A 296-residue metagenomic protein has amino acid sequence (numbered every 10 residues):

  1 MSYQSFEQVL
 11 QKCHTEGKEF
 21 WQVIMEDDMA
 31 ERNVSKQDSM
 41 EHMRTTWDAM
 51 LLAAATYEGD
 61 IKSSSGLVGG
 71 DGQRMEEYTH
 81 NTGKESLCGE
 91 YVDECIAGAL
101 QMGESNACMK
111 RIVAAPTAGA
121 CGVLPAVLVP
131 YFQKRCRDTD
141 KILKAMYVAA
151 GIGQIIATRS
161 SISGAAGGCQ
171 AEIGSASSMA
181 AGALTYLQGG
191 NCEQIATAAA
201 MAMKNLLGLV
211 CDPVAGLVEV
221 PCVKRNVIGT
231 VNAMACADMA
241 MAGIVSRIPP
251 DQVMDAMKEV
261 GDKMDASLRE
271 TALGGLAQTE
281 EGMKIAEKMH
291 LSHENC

Functional and structural regions predicted by a protein language model:
M1-K110, K134, G243, P250-C296: Generic N-terminal targeting/processing segments that precede catalytic cores or assembly contacts
L87, A115-C121, Q133, D138 (+1 more regions): Glycine- and small hydrophobic-enriched segments that form the cores of compact globular domains
G89-N106, K141-S160, N205-P213: Acidic-glycine-rich active-site phosphate/pyrophosphate-binding loop
M109-I112, I162-G168, L217-V220: Active-site-adjacent structural elements in folded domains
M109-V127, A171-A176: Conserved phosphate/anionic-ligand binding catalytic regions in large, soluble enzymes, centered on
A120-V129, S177-G182, T230-C236: Well-ordered alpha-helical segments within folded domains of soluble proteins
P125-C136, L184-G189: Alpha-helical support elements that line or immediately flank enzyme active sites and cofactor-binding pockets
Y186-C296: Functionally critical mobile loop/hinge segments
